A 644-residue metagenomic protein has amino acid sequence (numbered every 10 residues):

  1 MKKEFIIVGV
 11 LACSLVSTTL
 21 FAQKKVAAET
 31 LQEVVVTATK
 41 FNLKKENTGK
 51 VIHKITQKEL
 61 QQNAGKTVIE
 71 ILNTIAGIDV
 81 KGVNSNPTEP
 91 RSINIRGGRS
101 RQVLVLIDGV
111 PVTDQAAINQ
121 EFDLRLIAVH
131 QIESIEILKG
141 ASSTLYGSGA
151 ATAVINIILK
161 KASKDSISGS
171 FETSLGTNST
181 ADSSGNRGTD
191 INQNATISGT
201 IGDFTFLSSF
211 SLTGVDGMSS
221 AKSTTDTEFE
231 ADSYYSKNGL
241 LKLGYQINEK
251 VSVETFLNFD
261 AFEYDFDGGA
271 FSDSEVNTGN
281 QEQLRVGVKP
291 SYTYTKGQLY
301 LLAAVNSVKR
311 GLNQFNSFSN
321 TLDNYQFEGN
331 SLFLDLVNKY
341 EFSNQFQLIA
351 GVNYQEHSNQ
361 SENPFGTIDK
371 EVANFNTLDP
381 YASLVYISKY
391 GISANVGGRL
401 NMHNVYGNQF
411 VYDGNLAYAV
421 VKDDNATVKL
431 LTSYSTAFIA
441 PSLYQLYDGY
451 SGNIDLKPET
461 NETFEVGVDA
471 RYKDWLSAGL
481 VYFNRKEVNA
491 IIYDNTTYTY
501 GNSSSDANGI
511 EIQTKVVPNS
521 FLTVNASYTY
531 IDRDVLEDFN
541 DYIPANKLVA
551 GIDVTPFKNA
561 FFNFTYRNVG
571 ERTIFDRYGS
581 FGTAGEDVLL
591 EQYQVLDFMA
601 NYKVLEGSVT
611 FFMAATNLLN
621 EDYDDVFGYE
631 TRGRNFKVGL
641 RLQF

Functional and structural regions predicted by a protein language model:
I6-V10, A22-Q23, S198-I201, G244-Q246 (+3 more regions): Conserved C-terminal beta-signal and adjacent last beta-strands/turns of outer-membrane beta-barrel proteins
I69, N73-P111: Extracytoplasmic beta-strand/coil segments of soluble accessory domains associated with Gram-negative outer-membrane
P111-K139, A195: Short acidic/polar hinge/loop motifs at secondary-structure boundaries that mediate gating or recognition
L126-E172: A beta-strand signature from Gram-negative outer-membrane beta-barrel systems, especially the internal plug domain
E172, I387-A394, Y482-K486, G501-Y578 (+2 more regions): Gram-negative outer-membrane beta-barrel transporters
V215-A221, T225-L240, G244-S331: Flexible loop and strand-edge segments within Gram-negative outer membrane beta-barrel domains
E263, S307-G311, N404-E465, Y482-N502 (+3 more regions): Surface-exposed extracellular loop regions of Gram-negative outer-membrane beta-barrel proteins, predominantly
S272-T293, F327, K429, S433-V517 (+2 more regions): Outer-membrane beta-barrel signature, preferentially recognizing the C-terminal barrel domain of Gram-negative
